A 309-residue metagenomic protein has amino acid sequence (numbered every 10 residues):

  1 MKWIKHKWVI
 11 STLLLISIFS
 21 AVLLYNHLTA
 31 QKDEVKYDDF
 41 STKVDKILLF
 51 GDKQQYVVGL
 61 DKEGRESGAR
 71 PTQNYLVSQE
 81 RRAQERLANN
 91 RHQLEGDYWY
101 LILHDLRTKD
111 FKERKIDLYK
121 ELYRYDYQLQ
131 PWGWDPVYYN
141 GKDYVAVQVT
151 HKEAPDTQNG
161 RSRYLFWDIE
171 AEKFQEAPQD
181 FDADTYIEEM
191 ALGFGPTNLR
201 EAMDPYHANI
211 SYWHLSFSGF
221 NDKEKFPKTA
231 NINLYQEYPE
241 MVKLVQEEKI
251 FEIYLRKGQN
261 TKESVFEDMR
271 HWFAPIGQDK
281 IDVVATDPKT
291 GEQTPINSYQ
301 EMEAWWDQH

Functional and structural regions predicted by a protein language model:
M1-H6: Short, Lys/Arg-rich N-terminal segment immediately upstream of the first membrane anchor
W8-Y127, D287-Q308: N-terminal "mature head" segments of proteins
L48-L49, Q54-E95, P136-P155, E188-Y254 (+2 more regions): Short beta-strand elements that form the blades of beta-propeller/WD-repeat-like and other beta-sheet-rich scaffold
V57, W99-L103, S162-F166, I250 (+1 more regions): Hydrophobic beta-strand positions in blades of beta-propellers and related beta-sheet-rich domains
G96-Y98, P131-G133, Q158-R163: Short, surface-exposed coil-to-beta transition loops
T108-D110, I169-K173, G219, T290: Short coil turn/linker residues within repeat-based beta-strand modules
K120-W132, T185-M190: Short glycine-/Asp-/Thr-/Trp-enriched loop segments that recur within the blades of beta-propeller repeat domains
I169-E170, F174-F194, N198: Compact beta-rich and alpha/beta scaffold cores in large eukaryotic transport/transcription complexes and associated
